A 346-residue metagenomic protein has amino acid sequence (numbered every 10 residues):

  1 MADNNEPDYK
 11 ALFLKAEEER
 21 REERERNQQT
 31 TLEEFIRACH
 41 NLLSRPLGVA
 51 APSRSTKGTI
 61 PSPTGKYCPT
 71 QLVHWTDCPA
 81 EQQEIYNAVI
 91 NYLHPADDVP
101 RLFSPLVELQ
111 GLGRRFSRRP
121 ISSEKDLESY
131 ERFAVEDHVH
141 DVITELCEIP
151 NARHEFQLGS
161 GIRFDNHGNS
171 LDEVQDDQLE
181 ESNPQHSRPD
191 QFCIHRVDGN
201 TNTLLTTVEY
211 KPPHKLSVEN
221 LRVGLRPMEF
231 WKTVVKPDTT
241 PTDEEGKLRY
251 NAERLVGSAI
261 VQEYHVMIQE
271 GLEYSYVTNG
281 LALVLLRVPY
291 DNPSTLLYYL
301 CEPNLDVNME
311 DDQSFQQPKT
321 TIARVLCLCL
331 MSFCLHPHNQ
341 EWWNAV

Functional and structural regions predicted by a protein language model:
M1-G257, P293, N304-V346: Eukaryotic intrinsically disordered, low-complexity regulatory regions enriched in Ser/Thr and Pro
V235-Y299: Nucleic-acid nuclease catalytic cores
